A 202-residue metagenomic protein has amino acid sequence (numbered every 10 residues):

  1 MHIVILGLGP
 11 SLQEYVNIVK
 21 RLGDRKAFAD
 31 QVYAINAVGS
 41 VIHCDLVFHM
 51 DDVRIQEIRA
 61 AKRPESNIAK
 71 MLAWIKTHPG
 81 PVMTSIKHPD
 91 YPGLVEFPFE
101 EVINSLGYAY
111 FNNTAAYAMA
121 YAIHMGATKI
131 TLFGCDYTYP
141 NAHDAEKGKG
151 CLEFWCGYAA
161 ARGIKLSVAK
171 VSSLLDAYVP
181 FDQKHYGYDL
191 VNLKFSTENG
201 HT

Functional and structural regions predicted by a protein language model:
M1-T202: Metal-ion/cofactor- or nucleotide/acyl-coenzyme-handling active-site neighborhoods
